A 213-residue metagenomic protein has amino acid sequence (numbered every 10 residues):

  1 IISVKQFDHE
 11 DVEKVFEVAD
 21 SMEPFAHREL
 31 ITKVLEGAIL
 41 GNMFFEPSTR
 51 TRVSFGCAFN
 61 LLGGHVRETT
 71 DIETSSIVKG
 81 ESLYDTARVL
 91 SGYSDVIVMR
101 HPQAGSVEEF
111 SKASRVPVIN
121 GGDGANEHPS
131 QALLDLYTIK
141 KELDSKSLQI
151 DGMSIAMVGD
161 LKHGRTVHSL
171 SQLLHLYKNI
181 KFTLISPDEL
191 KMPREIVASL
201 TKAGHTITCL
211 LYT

Functional and structural regions predicted by a protein language model:
I1-V53: Positively charged, low-complexity intrinsically disordered leader regions
V34-K140: Phosphate/diphosphate ligand-binding glycine-rich loop within oxidoreductases
E36, L40, I139-T166: Glycine-rich NAD(P)-binding loop of Rossmann-like domains
H65, S154, I180-K181, T206: Residues at the starts of beta-strands that form the adenosine-phosphate
S106, R165, E189-E195: Short, charged/polar "capping" segments at the starts of alpha-helices and the immediately preceding loops
S114-V116, L200-I207: A short helix-to-beta-strand connector/capping loop
M157-I185: Conserved anion/nucleotide-ligand pocket segment
Y212-T213: Conserved small/polar residues in nucleotide/adenosyl-binding loops
